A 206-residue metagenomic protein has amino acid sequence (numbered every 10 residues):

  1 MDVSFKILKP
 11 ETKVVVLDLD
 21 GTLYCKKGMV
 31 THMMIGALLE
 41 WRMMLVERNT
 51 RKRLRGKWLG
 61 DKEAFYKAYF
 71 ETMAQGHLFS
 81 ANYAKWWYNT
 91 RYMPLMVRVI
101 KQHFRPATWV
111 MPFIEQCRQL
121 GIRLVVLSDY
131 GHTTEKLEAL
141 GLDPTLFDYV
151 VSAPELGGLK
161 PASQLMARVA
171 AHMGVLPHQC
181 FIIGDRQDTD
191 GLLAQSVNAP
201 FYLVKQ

Functional and structural regions predicted by a protein language model:
M1-L54: Active-site neighborhood of HAD-like aspartate-dependent phosphohydrolases
L8-P10, Q119-I122, H172-Q179: Glycine-rich phosphate-binding loop signature in dinucleotide/nucleotide-binding domains
R48-L95: A metal-dependent, Asp-based hydrolase signature
K85-W86, P94-V125, S163: Short, acidic loop-to-helix structural element flanking the phosphoryl-transfer center in phosphate-processing enzymes
I122, L142, A199: Short phosphate-binding/catalytic loops that engage adenosine nucleotides
L127, G131-F181: Substrate-recognition "cap/lid" segment bordering the active-site pocket of phosphatases
F181-Q206: Acidic, Mg2+-coordinating phosphoryl-transfer loop and its flanking beta/alpha structural elements, shared across
